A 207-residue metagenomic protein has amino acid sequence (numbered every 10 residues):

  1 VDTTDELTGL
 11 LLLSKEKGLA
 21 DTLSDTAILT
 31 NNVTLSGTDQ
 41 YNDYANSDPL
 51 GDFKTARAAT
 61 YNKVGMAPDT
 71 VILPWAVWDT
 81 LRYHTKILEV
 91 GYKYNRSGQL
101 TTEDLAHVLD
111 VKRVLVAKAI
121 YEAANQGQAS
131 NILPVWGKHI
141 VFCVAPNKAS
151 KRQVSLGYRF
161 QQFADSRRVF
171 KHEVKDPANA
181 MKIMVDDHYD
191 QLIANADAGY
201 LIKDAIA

Functional and structural regions predicted by a protein language model:
V1-P68, W75-V90, A207: Alpha-helical scaffold segments that mediate packing/assembly in large oligomeric complexes
T38-Y44, D48, E89-A207: Sequence/fold signature of self-assembling virion shell proteins
T70-P74, L115-V116: A structural signal for short, well-ordered beta-strand segments and their strand-loop junctions that often border
